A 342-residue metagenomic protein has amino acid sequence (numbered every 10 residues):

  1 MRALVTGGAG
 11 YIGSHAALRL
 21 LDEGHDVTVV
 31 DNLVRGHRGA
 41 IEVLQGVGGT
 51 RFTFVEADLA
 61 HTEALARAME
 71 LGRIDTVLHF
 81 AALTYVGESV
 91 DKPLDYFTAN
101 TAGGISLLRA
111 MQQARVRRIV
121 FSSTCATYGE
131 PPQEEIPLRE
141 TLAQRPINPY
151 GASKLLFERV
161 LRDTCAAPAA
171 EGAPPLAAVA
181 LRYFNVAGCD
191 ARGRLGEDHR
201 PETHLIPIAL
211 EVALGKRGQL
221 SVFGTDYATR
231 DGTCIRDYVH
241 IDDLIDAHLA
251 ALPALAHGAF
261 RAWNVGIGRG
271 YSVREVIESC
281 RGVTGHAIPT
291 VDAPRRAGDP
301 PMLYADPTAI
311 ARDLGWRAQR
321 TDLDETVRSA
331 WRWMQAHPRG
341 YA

Functional and structural regions predicted by a protein language model:
M1-C189: N-terminal Rossmann-like NAD(P)+-binding domain of SDR-like oxidoreductases, especially those catalyzing
Y11, N148, R182, E197-R200 (+4 more regions): Amphipathic alpha-helical recognition patches that constitute DNA-binding helices
H37-A40, V86, E134, E140 (+7 more regions): Glycine-rich, flexible loop/turn motifs
A57, H61, D198-E202, R269 (+2 more regions): Residue-level signature of the cytosolic catalytic core of signaling kinases
E135, P146-S153, D198, E202-I206 (+1 more regions): The catalytic Tyr-centered alpha-helix of NAD(P)H-dependent dehydrogenases
G188-E197: Acceptor/aglycone-binding surface of glycosyltransferases and processive sugar-polymer synthases
I206-A342: C-terminal substrate-binding subdomain of Rossmann-fold SDR/epimerase-dehydratase oxidoreductases
